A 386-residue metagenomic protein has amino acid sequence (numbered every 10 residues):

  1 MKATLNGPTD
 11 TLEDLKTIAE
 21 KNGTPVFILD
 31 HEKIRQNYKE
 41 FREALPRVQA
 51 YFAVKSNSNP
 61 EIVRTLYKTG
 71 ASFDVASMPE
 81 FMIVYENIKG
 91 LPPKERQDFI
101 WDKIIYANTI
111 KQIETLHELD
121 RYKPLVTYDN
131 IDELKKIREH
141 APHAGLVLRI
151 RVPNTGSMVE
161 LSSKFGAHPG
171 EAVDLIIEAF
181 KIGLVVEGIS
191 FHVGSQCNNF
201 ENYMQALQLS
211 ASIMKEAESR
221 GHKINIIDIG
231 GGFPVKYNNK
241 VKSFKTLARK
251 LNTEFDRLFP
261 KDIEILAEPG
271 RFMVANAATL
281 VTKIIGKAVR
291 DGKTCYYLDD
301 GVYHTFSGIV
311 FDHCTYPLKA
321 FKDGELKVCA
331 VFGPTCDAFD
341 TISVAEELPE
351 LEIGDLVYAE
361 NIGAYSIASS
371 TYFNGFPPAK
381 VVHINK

Functional and structural regions predicted by a protein language model:
M1-V126, I131-E139, H143, K181 (+5 more regions): A charged N-terminal "starter" segment
K33, S56-S58, P79, I110-Q112 (+6 more regions): Active-site-proximal loop/turn and secondary-structure-junction residues that shape catalytic pockets, frequently
I34, K55, S77, L119 (+7 more regions): Conserved, mostly hydrophobic/aromatic
F52, F73-A76, Y106, T127-N130 (+6 more regions): General beta-strand structural signal in soluble alpha/beta enzymes
A107, R149, H192, G230-G232 (+4 more regions): Generic beta-strand/beta-sheet core signal
G145-R151: ATP-grasp fold ATP-binding core
V152-G286, L348, N374: Active-site loop/helix belt of alpha/beta enzymes
K250, K261-K386: Charged (often Lys/Glu-rich) extended helix/loop segments that serve as interaction or gating elements
